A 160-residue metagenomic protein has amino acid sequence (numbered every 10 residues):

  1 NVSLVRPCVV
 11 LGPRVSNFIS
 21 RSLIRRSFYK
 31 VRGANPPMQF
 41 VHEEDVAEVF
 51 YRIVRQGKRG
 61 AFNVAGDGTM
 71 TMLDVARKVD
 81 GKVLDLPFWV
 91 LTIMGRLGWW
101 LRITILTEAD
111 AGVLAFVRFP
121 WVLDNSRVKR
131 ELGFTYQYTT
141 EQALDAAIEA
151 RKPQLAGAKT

Functional and structural regions predicted by a protein language model:
N1-Q39, E43: NAD(P)-dependent short-chain dehydrogenase/reductase
S3, Q39, G68, L84 (+1 more regions): Residues that recognize and position ribonucleotide moieties
M38-E44, M70, L123, Y138: Residue-level signal for the nucleotide or nucleotide-sugar donor/cofactor binding architecture
V49-E108, N125, D145-A146, L155-T160: Mid/C-terminal beta-alpha module of Rossmann-like enzyme folds, strongest in SDR-family dehydrogenases/epimerases
A111-N125: Active-site loop of classical SDR/Rossmann-like NAD(P)-dependent oxidoreductases, centered on the catalytic Tyr-X3-Lys
Y138, R151-A158: Short arginine-rich
T139-E149: Short linear loop/turn motifs
